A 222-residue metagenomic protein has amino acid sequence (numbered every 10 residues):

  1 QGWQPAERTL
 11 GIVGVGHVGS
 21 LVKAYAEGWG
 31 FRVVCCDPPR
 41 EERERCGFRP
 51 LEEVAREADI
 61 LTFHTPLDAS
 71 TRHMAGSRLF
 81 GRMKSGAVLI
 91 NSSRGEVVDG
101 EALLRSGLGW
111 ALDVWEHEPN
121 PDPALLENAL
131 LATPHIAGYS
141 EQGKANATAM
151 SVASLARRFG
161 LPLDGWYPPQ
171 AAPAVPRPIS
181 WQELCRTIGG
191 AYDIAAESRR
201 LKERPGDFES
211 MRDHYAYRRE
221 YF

Functional and structural regions predicted by a protein language model:
Q1-T9, A24: Phosphate-binding beta-alpha-beta segment of Rossmann-like dinucleotide-binding domains, i.e., the NAD(P)
R8-G11, R32: Residues that mark the start of a beta-strand
V13-G16: Glycine-rich Rossmann-fold phosphate-binding loop(s) that bind the pyrophosphate of adenine dinucleotide cofactors
G19-S20: N-terminal Rossmann-fold NAD(P) dinucleotide-binding loop
K23-E27, K84: Surface-exposed amphipathic alpha-helices with a cationic face
E27-R45: NAD(P)-binding Rossmann-fold cofactor-contacting core
R40-A124: Rossmann-like adenosine-cofactor binding region
G86, S92-F222: Rossmann-like dinucleotide-binding domain for NAD(H)/NADP(H)
